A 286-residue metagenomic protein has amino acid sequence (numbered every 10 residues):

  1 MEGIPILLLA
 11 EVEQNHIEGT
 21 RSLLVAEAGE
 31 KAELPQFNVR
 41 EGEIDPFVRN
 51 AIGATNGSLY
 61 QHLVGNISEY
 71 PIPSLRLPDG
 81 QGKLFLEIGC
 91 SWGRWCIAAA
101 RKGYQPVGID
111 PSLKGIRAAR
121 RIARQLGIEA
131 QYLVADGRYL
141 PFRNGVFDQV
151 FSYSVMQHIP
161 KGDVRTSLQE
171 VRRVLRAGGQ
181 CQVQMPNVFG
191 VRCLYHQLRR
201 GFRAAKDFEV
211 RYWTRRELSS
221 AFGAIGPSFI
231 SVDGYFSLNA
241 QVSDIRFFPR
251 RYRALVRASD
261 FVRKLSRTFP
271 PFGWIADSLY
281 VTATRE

Functional and structural regions predicted by a protein language model:
T55-G82: Conserved alpha-helix/loop element of class I SAM-dependent methyltransferases that forms part of the SAM/SAH-binding
W92-G103: Conserved SAM-binding loop of SAM-dependent methyltransferases across substrates and taxa, primarily the Class I
S112-K114: Conserved SAM/SAH-binding beta-strand->alpha-helix loop
R138-V150: A short acidic, Gly/Pro-enriched loop at the edge of an enzyme's catalytic core that lines a small-molecule cofactor
R165-A177: A short glycine-rich, Lys/Arg-flanked "PGG" loop and its adjoining helix->strand segment in the class I
Q182-A204: Conserved class I S-adenosyl-L-methionine
Q197-R200, S231-E286: A C-terminal cap/extension of S-adenosyl-L-methionine-dependent methyltransferases that defines the acceptor-substrate
R200-E217: Acceptor-substrate binding/catalytic loop of class I
